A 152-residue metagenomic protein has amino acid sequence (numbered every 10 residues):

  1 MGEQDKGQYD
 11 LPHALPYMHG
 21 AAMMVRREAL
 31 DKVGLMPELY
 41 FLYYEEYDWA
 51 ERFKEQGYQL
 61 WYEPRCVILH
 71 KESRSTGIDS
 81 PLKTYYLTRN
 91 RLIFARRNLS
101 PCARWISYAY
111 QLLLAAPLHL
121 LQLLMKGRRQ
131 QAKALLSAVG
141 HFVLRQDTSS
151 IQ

Functional and structural regions predicted by a protein language model:
M1-G34, L39: Acidic/His-rich active-site region of diverse nucleotide-sugar glycosyltransferases
Y9-V25, P81-L114: Extended, non-globular alpha-helical segments
P37, L60-E72: Catalytic beta-strand/loop signature of glycosyltransferases that borders the donor
L42-D48, K83: Acidic donor-binding loop at a coil-to-helix junction in glycosyltransferase catalytic cores that engages
E46-R52, I68: Short active-site alpha-helical segment characteristic of glycosyltransferases and processive polysaccharide synthases
L82-L87, C102-Q152: Non-catalytic, C-terminal membrane-associated alpha-helical segments of glycosyltransferases
